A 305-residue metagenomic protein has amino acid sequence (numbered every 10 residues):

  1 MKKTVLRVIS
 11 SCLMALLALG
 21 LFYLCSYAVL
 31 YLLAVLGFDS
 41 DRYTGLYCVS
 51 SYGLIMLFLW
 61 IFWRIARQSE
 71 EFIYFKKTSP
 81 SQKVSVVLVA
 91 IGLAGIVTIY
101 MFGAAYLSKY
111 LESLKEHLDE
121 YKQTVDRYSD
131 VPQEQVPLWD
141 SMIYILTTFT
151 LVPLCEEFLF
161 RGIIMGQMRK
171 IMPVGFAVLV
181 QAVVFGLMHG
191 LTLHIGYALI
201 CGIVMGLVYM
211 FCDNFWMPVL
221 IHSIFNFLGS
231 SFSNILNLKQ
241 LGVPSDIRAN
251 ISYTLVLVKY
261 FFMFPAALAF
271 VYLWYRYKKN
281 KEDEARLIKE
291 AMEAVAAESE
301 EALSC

Functional and structural regions predicted by a protein language model:
K2-G20, S69-Y106, Y110, N250-F261 (+1 more regions): Interfacial transmembrane-helix boundary/kink motif in multi-pass membrane proteins
I9-L16, G45, V49, K83-I91 (+5 more regions): Hydrophobic alpha-helical transmembrane segments
L17-L24, G53-I61, A90-I99, L257-K279: Hydrophobic core of alpha-helical transmembrane segments in multi-pass integral membrane proteins
G20-R67: Alpha-helical transmembrane segments in multi-pass membrane proteins
Y23-A28, A182, H194-I251: Functionally important transmembrane alpha-helices
L36-L46, V125-P137, P244-V258: Membrane-interface segments at the starts/ends of alpha-helical transmembrane spans
D119-G190: Function-critical hydrophobic alpha-helical transmembrane segments in multi-pass membrane proteins
S223-C305: C-terminal membrane module of polytopic membrane proteins
